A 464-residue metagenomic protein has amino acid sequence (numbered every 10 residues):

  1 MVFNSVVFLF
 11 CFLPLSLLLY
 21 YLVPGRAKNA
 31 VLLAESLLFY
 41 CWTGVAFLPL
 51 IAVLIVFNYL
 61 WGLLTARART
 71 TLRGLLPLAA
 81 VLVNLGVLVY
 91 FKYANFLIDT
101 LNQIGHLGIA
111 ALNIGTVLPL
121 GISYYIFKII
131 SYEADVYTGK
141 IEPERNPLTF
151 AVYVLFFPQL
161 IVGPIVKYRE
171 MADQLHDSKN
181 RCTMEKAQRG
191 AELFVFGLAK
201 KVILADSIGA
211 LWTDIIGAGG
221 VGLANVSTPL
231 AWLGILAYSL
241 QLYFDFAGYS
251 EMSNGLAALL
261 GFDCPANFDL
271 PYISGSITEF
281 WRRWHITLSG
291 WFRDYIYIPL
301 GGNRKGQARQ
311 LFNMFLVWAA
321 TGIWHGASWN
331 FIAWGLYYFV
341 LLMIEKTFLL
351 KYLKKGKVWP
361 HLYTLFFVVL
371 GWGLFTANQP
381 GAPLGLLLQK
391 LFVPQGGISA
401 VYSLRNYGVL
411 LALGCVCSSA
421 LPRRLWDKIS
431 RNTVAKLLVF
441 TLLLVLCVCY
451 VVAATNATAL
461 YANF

Functional and structural regions predicted by a protein language model:
M1-N463: Membrane-embedded transmembrane alpha-helical bundles that form the catalytic cores of multi-pass lipid-modifying
